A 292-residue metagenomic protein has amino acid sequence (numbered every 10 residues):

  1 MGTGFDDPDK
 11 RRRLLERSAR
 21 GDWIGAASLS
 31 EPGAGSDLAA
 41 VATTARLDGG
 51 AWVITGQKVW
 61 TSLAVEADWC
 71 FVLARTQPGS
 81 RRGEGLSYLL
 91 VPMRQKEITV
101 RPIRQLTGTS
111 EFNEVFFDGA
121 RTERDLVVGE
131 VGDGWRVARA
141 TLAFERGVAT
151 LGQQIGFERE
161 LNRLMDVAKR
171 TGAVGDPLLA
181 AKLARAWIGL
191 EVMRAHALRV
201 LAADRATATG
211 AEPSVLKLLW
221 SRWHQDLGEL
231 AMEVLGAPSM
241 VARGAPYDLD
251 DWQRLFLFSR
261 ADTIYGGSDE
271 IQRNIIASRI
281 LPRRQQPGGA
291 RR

Functional and structural regions predicted by a protein language model:
M1-D9, G35-L38, A51: N-terminal glycine-rich flavin-associated loop
G21-L29, L73: A short, Trp-centered hydrophobic/proline-enriched beta-strand micro-motif
A34, V59-A64, L106-T107, A261-G266: Glycine-rich phosphate/pyrophosphate-binding beta-alpha loops
T43-R46: A structural signal for short hydrophobic beta-strand segments in well-ordered beta-sheet cores
A51, T55-R101: A short core secondary-structure module
I98-A195, D262, S278: Glycine-rich beta->alpha junctions and the first turn(s) of the following alpha-helix
V137-R146, L235-R292: Glycine-rich phosphate/cofactor-binding loops in nucleotide/flavin-utilizing enzymes
A173-A180, E191-P246: C-terminal helix-coil-helix/basic helical segment that borders enzyme active sites and/or dimer interfaces and provides
